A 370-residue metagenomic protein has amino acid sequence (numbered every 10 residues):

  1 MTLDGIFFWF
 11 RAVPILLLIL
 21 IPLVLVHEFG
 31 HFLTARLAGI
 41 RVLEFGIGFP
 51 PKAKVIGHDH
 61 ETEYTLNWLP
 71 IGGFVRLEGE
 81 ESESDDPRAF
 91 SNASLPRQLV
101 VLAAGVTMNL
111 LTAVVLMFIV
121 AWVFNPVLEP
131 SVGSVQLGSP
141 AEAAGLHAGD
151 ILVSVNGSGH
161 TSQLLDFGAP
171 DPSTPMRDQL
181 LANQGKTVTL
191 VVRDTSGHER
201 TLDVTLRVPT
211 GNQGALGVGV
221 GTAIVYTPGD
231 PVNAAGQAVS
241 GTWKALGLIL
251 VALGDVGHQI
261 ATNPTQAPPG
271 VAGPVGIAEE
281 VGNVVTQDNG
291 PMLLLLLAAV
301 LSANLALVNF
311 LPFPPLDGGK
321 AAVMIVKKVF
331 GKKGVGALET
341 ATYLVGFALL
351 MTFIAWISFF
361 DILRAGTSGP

Functional and structural regions predicted by a protein language model:
T2-A12, E81-P96, A104, M108-P269 (+2 more regions): PDZ peptide-recognition modules
F7-D86, V308-F330: Small-residue-rich helix-interface/hinge motifs
F8-A12, Q287-L297: Membrane-interfacial loop-to-helix junctions in multi-pass transporters
L20-V24, N109, A113, V300-N309 (+1 more regions): Alpha-helical transmembrane segments of multi-pass membrane proteins
A261-P264, V285, L301-L316: Transmembrane alpha-helix interface/packing and boundary motifs in multi-pass membrane proteins, characterized by
K333-A341: Membrane-interface alpha-helices at helix entry/exit sites of multi-pass transporters
T340-D361: Final/C-terminal transmembrane alpha-helix of multipass membrane proteins
S358-P370: C-terminal transmembrane module of polytopic alpha-helical membrane proteins
